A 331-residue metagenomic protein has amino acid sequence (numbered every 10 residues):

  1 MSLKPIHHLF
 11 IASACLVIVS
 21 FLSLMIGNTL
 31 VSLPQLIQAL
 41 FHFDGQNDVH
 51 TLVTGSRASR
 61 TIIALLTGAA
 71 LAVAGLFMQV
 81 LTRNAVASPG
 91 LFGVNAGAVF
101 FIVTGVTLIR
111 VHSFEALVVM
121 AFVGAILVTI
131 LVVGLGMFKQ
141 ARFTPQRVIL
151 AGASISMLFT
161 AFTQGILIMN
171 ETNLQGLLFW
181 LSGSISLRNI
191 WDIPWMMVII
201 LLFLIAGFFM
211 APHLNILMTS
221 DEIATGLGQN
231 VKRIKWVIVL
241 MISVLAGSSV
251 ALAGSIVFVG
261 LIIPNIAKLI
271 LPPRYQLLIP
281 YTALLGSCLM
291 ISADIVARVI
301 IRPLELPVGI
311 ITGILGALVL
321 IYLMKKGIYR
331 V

Functional and structural regions predicted by a protein language model:
M1-V331: Alpha-helical transmembrane segments in inner-membrane proteins
